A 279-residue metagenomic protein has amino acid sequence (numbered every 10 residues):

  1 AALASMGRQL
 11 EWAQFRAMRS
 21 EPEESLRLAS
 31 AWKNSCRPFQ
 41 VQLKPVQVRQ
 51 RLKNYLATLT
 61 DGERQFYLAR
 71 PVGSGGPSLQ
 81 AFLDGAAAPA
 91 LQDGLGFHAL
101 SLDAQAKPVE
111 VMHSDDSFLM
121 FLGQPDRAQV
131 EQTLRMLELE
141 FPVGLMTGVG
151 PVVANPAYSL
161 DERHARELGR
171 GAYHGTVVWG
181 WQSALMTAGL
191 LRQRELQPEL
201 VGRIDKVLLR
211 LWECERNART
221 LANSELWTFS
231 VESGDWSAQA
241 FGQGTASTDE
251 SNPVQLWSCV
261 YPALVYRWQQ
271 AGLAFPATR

Functional and structural regions predicted by a protein language model:
A1-R279: Acidic, mature catalytic/reactive cores of soluble proteins
